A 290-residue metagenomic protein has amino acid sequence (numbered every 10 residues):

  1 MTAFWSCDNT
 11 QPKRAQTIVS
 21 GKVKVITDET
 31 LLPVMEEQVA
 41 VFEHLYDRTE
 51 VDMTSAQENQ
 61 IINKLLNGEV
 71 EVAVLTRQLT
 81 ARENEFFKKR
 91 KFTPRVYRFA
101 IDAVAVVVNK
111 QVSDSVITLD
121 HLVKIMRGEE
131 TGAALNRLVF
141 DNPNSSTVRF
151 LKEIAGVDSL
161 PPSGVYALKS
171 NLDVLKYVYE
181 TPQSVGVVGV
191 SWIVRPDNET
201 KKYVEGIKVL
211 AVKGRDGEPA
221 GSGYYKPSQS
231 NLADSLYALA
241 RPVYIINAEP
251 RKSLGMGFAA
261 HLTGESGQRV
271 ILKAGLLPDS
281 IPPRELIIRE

Functional and structural regions predicted by a protein language model:
M1-W5: Sec-dependent bacterial lipoprotein signal peptides
C7-D47, K64-L66, A100, V108-E290: Exported/periplasmic ABC-transporter solute-binding proteins
I26, D52, E71-V74: Short, conserved beta-strand segments within well-ordered enzyme catalytic domains that often line or immediately flank
R48-N63: Central regulatory/effector-binding core of bacterial HTH transcription factors
T54, V96-R98: Short beta-strand
N59-R90, P196-D197: Pocket-flanking alpha-helical
K91-R95: Periplasmic N-terminal soluble interaction domains immediately after the signal peptide in Gram-negative
A105: Basic (Lys/Arg-enriched) interaction patch that binds polyanionic ligands
